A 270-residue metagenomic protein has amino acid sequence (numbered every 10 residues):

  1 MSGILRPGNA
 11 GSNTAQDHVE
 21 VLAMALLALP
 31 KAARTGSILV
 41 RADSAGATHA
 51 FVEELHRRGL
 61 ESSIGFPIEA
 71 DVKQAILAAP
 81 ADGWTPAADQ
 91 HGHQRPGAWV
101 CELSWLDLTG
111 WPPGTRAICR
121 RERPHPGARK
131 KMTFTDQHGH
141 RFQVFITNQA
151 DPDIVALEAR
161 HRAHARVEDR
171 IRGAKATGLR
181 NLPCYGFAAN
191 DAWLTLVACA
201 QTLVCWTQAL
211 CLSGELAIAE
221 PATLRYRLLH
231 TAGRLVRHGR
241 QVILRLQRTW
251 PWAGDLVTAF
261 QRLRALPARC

Functional and structural regions predicted by a protein language model:
M1-A33: Electropositive, glycine- and tryptophan-enriched low-complexity nucleic-acid-binding patches
I4-P7, A42, I64-I68: Glycine-rich, histidine-containing beta strand-loop boundary motifs that form or position
I38-A47, S62, F145, V167-A174 (+2 more regions): Short, conserved catalytic/metal-binding motifs centered on acidic residues
S44-H49, P67-I76, T231: Short, conserved secondary-structure transition motifs
V52-E61: Short, surface-exposed basic-aromatic patches at helix termini and helix-loop junctions that form
S63-K175, T258-C270: An anionic, glycine-rich sequence signature occurring as long contiguous blocks
I154-T207: Short amphipathic alpha-helical "interface-anchor" segments enriched in bulky aromatics
L203-C270: A short, flexible helix-boundary coil/loop motif
